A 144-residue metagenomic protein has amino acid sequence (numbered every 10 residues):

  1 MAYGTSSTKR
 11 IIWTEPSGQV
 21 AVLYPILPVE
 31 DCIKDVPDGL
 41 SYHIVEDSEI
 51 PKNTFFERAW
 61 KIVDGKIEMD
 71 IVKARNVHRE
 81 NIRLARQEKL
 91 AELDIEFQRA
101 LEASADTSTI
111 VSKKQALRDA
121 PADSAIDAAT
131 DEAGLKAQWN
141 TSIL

Functional and structural regions predicted by a protein language model:
M1-L144: A preference for well-ordered globular domain cores that mediate specific macromolecular interactions or catalysis
